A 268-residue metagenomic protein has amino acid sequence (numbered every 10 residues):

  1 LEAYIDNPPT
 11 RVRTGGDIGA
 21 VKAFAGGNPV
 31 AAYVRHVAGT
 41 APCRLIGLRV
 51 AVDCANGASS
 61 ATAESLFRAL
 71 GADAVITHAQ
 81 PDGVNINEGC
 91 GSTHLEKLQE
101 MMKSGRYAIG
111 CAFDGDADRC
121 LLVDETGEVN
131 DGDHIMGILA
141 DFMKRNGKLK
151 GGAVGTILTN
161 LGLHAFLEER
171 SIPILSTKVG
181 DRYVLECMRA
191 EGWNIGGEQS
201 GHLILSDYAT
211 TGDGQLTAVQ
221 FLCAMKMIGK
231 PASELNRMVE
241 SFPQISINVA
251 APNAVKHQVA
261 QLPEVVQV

Functional and structural regions predicted by a protein language model:
L1-S104: Gly/Ser/Thr-enriched, mixed-charge loops and adjacent short helices that form phosphate/oxyanion-binding elements
E2, R35-A38, A61-R68, E96-Q99 (+5 more regions): Predominant activation on well-ordered alpha-helical scaffold segments within soluble catalytic domains
A3, I109, R145-V268: Phosphate-binding and adjacent anionic-ligand microenvironments
A3-Y4, P8, R44-I46, K97-T156 (+1 more regions): Replace "Mg2+/Mn2+-dependent" with "divalent metal-dependent
N28-A32, A58-T62, C90-T93, G115-A117 (+7 more regions): Conserved active-site and cofactor/substrate-binding residues in soluble primary-metabolism enzymes
V52-A55, F113-G115, G197, S206: Active-site flanking residues adjacent to catalytic metal/cofactor-binding acidic residues
A61-S65, N87-C90, C120-T126, H134 (+3 more regions): Short acidic, glycine/serine/threonine-rich loops at helix termini
G71-H78, V129-H134, S171-V179: Short hydrophobic/aromatic-enriched beta-strand-loop microsegments
